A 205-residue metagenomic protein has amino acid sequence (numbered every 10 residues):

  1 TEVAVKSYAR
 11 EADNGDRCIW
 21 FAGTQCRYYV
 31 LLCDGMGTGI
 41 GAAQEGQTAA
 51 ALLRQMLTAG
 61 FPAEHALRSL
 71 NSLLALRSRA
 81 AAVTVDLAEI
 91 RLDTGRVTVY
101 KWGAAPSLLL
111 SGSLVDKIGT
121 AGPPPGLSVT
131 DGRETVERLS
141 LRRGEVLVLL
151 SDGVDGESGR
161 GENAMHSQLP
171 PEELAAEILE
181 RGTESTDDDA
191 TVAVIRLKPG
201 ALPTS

Functional and structural regions predicted by a protein language model:
T1-R10, N14-V30, R96, V146 (+1 more regions): PAS-family sensory/regulatory modules and their coupling/dimerization elements
T1-R17, L67-S78, G103-R138, R142 (+2 more regions): PP2C/PPM family metal-dependent serine/threonine protein phosphatase catalytic domain, recognizing the conserved
A9-R10, G35-A42, G153-E157, T183: Short acidic, Gly/Ser-rich segments with clustered Asp/Glu that frequently serve as metal-coordination loops in enzyme
A12, R17-F21, Y28-L31, I40-M56 (+4 more regions): Gram-positive cell-envelope targeting signals
V30-C33, L150: Short hydrophobic beta-strand that contains or immediately precedes a catalytic carboxylate
G41-A42, L108-L110, D116-G119, S158-R160 (+1 more regions): Extended hydrophobic-aromatic, low-complexity segments
A43-L114: Catalytic core of PPM/PP2C metal-dependent serine/threonine phosphatase domains
P62-L74, S78-L92, T135-S205: C-terminal catalytic subdomain
